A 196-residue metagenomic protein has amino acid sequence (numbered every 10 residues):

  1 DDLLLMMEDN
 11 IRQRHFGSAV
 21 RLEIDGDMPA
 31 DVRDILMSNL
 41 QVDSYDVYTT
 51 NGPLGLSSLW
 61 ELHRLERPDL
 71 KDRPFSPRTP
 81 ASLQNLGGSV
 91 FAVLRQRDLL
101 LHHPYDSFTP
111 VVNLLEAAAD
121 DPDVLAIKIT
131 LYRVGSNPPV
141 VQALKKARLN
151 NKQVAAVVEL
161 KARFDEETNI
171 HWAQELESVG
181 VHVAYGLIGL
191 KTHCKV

Functional and structural regions predicted by a protein language model:
D1-V196: N-terminal localization/anchoring segments of enzymes in phospholipid and broader phosphate metabolism
